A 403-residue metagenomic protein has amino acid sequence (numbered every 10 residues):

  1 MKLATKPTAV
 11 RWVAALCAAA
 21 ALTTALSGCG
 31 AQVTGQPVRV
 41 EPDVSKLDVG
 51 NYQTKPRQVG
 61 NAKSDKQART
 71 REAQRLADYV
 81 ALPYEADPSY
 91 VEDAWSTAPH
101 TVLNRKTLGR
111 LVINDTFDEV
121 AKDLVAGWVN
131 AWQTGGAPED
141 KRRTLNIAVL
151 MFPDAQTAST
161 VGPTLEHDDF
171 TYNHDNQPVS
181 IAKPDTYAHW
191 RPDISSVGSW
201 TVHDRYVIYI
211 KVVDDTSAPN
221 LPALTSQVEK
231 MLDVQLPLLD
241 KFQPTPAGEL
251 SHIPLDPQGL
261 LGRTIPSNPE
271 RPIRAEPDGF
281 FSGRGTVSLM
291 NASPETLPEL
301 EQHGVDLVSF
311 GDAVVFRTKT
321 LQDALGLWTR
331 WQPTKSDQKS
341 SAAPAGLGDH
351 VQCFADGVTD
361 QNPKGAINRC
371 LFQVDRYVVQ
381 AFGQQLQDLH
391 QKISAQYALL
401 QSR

Functional and structural regions predicted by a protein language model:
K2-L16: Bacterial N-terminal signal peptides that target proteins for export
C17-L22: Hydrophobic helical h-region of N-terminal Sec-dependent signal peptides in bacterial secretory/periplasmic proteins
T24-G28: C-terminal motif of bacterial Sec signal peptides marking the signal peptidase cleavage site
G30-A137, M231-F310, D337-P344, K392-R403: N-terminal "mature-domain start" segment
H100-V120, G127, K141-T144, D154-S199 (+1 more regions): Short Gly/Thr-rich strand-loop-strand
Q133-G135, T144-F152, S159-P163, A218-L224 (+2 more regions): Second-shell loop/turn segments in exported
E139-R142, V305-F310, C370-D375: Short, flexible turn/loop "capping" segments at secondary-structure junctions
H167, Y172-D175, R191-S282, T334-R403: Extracellularly exposed regions in secreted/surface proteins, prominently low-complexity, repeat-rich
